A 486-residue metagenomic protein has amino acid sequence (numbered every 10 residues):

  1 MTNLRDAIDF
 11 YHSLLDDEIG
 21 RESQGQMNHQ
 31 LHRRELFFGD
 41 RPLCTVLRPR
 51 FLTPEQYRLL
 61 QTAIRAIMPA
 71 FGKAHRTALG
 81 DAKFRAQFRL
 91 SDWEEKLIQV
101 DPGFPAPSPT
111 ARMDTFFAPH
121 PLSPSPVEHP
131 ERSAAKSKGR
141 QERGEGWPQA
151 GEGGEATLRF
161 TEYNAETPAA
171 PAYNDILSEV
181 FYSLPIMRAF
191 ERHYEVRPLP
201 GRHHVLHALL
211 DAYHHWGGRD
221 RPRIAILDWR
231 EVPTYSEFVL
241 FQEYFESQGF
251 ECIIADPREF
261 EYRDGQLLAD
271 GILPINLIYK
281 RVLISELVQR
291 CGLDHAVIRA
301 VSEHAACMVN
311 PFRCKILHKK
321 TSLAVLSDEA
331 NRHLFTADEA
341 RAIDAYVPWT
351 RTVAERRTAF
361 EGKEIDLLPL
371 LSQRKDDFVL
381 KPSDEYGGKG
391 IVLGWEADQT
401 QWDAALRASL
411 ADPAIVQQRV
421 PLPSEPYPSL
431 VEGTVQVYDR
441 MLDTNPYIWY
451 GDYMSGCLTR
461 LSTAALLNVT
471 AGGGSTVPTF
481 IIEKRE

Functional and structural regions predicted by a protein language model:
M1-E486: Preference for protein termini
